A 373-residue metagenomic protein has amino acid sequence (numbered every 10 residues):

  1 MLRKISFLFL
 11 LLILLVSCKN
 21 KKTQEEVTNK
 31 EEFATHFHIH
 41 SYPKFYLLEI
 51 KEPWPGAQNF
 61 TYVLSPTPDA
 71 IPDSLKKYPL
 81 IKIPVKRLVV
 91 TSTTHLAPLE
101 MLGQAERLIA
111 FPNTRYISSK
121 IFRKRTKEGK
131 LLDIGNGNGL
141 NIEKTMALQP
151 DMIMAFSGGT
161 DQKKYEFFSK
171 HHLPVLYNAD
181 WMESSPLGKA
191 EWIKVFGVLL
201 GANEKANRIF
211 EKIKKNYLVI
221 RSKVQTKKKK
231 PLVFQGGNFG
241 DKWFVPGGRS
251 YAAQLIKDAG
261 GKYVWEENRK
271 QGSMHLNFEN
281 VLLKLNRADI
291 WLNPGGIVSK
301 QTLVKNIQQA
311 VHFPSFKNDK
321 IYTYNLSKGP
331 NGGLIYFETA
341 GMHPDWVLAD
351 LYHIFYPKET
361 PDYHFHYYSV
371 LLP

Functional and structural regions predicted by a protein language model:
M1-Q24: Bacterial Sec-dependent N-terminal signal peptides
C18-L96, K205-F234, Q301, I354 (+1 more regions): Bacterial Sec-exported substrate-binding components of ABC uptake systems
Y46, W54-M146, M152-S157: A short, structured surface patch at a secondary-structure boundary
Y78, I83-R87, P98, K130-N136 (+6 more regions): Second-shell loop/turn segments in exported
S92, P186-R208, N293-P373: Structured C-terminal subdomain patch of bacterial secreted/periplasmic proteins
H95, F111-I121, D161-K163, A179-K194 (+1 more regions): Extracytoplasmic ligand-binding site segments that recognize negatively charged/polar headgroups
N136-L140, G158-Q162, E183-A190, E204-N207 (+4 more regions): Soluble non-cytosolic domains of exported or imported proteins
I220-I307: Flexible, glycine-rich surface segments
